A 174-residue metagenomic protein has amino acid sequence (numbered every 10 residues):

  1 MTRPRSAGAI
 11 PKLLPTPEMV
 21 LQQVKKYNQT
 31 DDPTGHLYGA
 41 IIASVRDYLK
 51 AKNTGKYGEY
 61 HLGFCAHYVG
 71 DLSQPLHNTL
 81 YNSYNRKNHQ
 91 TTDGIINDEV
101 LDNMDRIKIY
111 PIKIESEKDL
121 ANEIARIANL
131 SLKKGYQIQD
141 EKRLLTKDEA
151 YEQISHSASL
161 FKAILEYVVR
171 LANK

Functional and structural regions predicted by a protein language model:
M1-Y60, N78-K174: N-terminal, motif-rich segments that launch catalysis or mediate targeting to/interaction with membranes, typified by
G58-A66, G70-L72: Short alpha-helix carrying the canonical HExxH Zn2+-binding catalytic motif
D71-T79: Extended, well-ordered alpha-helical segments in internal regulatory regions
